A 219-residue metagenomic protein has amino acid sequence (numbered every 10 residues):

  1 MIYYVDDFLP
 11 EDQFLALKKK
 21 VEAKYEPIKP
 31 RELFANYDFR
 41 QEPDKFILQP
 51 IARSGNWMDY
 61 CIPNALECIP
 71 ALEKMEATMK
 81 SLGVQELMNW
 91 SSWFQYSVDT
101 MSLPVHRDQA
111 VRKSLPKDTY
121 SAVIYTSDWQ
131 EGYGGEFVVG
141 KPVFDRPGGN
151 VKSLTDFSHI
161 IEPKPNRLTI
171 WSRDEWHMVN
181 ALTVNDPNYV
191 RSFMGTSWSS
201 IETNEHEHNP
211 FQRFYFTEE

Functional and structural regions predicted by a protein language model:
M1-L82: Non-heme Fe(II)/2-oxoglutarate
G83-T217: Catalytic core of non-heme Fe(II) oxygenases with the double-stranded beta-helix
